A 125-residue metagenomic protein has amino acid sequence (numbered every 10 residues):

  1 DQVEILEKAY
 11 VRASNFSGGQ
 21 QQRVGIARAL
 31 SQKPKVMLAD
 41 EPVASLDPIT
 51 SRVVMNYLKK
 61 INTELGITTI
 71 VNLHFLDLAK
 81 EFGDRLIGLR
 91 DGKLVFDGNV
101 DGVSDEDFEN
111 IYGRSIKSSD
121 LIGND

Functional and structural regions predicted by a protein language model:
D1-E7: Conserved ABC ATPase "signature" region
R12-F16, Q20: Conserved ABC ATPase signature
K33: Conserved catalytic motifs of ABC-family nucleotide-binding domains
M37-D40: Catalytic Walker B motif of ABC-type/P-loop ATPase nucleotide-binding domains
P48-T50: Helix N-cap at the start of a conserved alpha-helix in ABC-type nucleotide-binding domains
L73-H74: H-loop/switch region of ABC-family ATPase nucleotide-binding domains
